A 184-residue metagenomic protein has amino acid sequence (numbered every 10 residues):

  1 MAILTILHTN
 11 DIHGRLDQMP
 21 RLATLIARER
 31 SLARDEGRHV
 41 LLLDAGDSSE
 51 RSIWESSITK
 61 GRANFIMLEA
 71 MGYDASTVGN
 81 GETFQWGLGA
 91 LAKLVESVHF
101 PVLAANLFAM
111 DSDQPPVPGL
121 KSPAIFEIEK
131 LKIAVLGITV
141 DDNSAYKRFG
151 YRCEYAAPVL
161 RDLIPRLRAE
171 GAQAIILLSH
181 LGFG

Functional and structural regions predicted by a protein language model:
M1-G184: Acidic, metal/ion-coordinating pockets
